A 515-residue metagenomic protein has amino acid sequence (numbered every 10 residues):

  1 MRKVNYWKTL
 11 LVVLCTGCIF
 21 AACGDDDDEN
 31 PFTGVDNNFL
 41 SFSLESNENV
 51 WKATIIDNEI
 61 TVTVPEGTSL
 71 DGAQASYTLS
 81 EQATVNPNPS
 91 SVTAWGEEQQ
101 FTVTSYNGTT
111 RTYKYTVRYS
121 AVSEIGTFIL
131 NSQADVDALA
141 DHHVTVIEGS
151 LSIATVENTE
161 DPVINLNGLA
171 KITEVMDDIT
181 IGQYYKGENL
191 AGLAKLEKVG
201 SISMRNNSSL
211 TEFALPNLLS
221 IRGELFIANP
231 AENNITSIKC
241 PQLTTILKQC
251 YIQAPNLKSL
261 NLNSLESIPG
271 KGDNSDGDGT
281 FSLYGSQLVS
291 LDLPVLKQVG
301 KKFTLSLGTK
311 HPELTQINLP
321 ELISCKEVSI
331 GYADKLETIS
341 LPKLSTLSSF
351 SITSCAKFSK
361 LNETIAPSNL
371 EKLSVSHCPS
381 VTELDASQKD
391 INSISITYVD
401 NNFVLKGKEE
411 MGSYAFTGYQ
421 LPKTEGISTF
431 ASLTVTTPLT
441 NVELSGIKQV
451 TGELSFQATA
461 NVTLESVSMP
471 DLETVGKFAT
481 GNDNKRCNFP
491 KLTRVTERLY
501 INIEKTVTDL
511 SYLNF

Functional and structural regions predicted by a protein language model:
R2-L10: Bacterial N-terminal signal peptides that target proteins for export
L14-G17: Alpha-helical transmembrane segments
I19-A22: C-terminal motif of bacterial Sec signal peptides marking the signal peptidase cleavage site
G24-A140, T145-G149, E174: Beta-rich interaction/scaffold domains
E48-A53, A83-N86, S132, A170 (+6 more regions): Small-residue (G/S/T/A) turn/hinge positions that recur once per unit in extracellular repeat modules
E48-I56, Y77, T93, V144-T145 (+9 more regions): Short, exposed beta-strand/loop patches in secreted or surface proteins that constitute
T127-N131, G149-I164, M176-G192, K198-L210 (+14 more regions): Concave beta-strand-loop units of leucine-rich repeat
D137-H143, G168-A170, N189-L193, A214 (+11 more regions): Leucine-rich repeat
